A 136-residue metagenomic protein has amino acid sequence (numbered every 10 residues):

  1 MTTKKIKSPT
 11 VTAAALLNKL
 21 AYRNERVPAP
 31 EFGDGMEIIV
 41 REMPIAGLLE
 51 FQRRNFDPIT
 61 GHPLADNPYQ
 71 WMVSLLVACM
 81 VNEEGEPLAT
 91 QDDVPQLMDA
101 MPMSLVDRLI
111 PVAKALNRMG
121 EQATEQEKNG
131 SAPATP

Functional and structural regions predicted by a protein language model:
M1-R23: Extended acidic low-complexity intrinsically disordered regions
T2-K7, A29-P136: Short, surface-exposed, charged amphipathic helix/loop patches that serve as local interaction elements
E25-V27: Generic detection of short hydrophobic beta-strand segments and adjacent strand-loop junctions
